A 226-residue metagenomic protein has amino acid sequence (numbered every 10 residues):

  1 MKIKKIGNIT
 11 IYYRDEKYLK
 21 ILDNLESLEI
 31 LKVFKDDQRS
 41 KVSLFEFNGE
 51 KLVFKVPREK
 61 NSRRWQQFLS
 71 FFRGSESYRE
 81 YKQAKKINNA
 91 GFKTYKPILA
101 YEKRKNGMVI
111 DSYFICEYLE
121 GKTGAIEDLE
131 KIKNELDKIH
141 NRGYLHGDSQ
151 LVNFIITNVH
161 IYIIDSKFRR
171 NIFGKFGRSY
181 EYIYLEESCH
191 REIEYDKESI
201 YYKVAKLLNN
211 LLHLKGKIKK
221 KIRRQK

Functional and structural regions predicted by a protein language model:
M1-K32, K215-K226: Juxta-kinase regulatory segment immediately upstream of eukaryotic protein kinase catalytic domains
I6, F47, I156-T157: Structural motif
L22-L119, L136-D137, N141: Conserved ATP-binding subdomain of kinase catalytic cores across diverse folds
I110-E117, V152-N153, H160-Y162: Conserved active-site beta-strand-loop modules that form the wall/rim of enzyme catalytic pockets and either contain
E120-A125: Structural motif in protein kinase domains
E127-K138: Conserved alphaE helix
G143, D148, N153, D165: Conserved catalytic-loop position in the HRD/HxD motif
H160-K226: C-lobe/activation-segment region of protein kinase-like
